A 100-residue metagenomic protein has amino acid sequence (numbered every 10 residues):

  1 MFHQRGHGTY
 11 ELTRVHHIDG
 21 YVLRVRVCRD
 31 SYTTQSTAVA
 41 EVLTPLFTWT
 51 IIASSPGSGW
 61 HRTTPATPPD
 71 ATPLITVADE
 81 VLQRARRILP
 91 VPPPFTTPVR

Functional and structural regions predicted by a protein language model:
M1-G6, T44-R100: Mixed-charge, Lys/Arg-enriched low-complexity segments
R5-T50: Amphipathic, interaction-prone secondary-structure segments
